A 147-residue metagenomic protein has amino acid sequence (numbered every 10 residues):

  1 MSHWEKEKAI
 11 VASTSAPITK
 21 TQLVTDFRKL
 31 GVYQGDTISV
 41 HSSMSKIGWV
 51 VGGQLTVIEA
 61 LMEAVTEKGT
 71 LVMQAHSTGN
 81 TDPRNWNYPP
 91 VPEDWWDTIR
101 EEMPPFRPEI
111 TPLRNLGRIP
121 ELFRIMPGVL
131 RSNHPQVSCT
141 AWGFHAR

Functional and structural regions predicted by a protein language model:
M1-R147: N-terminal and secondary-structure boundary signal
